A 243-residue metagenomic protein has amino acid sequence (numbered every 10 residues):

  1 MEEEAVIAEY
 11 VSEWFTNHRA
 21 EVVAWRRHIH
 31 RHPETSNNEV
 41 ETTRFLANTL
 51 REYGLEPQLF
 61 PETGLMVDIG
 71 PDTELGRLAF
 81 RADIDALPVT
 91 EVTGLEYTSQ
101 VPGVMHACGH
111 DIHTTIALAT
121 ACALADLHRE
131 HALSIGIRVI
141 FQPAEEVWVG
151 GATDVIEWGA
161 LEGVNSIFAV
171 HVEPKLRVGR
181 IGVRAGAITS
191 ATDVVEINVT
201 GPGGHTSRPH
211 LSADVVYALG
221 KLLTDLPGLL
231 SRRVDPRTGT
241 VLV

Functional and structural regions predicted by a protein language model:
E3-H106, D111, T115-R138: Acidic/His- and Gly-rich active-site-bordering loop/insert found across diverse amide/peptide-bond hydrolases
G64, L87-V89, L95-M105, D111-I112 (+1 more regions): Histidine/acidic-residue-rich, glycine-tolerant segments that coordinate divalent metal ions
